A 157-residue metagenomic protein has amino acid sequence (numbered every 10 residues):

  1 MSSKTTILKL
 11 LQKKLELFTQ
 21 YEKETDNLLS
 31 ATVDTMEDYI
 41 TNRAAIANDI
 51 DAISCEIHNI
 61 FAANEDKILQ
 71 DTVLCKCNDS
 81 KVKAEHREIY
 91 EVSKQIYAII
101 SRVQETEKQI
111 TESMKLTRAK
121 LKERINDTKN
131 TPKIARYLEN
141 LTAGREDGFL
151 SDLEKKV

Functional and structural regions predicted by a protein language model:
M1-E56, I60: Long, hydrophobic N-terminal alpha-helical segment
T25, L29-T32, M36, F61 (+5 more regions): Coiled-coil heptad-register positions
D26, A31, V82-E91: Short, charged/polar, low-complexity loop and linker segments that flank or interrupt alpha-helical bundles
I53-C75: Short, solvent-exposed, charged loop/turn and helix-capping segments that join or cap alpha-helices on peripheral
E56, D66-K67, S80, T131-P132 (+1 more regions): Short, surface-exposed, polar/charged, turn-prone segments marking secondary-structure boundaries
K67, D79-S80, G148, L153: Short linear motifs in intrinsically disordered/low-complexity regions
D71-E85: Charged, glycine/proline-rich intrinsically disordered loops and linkers
H86-V157: Short terminal interaction segments
